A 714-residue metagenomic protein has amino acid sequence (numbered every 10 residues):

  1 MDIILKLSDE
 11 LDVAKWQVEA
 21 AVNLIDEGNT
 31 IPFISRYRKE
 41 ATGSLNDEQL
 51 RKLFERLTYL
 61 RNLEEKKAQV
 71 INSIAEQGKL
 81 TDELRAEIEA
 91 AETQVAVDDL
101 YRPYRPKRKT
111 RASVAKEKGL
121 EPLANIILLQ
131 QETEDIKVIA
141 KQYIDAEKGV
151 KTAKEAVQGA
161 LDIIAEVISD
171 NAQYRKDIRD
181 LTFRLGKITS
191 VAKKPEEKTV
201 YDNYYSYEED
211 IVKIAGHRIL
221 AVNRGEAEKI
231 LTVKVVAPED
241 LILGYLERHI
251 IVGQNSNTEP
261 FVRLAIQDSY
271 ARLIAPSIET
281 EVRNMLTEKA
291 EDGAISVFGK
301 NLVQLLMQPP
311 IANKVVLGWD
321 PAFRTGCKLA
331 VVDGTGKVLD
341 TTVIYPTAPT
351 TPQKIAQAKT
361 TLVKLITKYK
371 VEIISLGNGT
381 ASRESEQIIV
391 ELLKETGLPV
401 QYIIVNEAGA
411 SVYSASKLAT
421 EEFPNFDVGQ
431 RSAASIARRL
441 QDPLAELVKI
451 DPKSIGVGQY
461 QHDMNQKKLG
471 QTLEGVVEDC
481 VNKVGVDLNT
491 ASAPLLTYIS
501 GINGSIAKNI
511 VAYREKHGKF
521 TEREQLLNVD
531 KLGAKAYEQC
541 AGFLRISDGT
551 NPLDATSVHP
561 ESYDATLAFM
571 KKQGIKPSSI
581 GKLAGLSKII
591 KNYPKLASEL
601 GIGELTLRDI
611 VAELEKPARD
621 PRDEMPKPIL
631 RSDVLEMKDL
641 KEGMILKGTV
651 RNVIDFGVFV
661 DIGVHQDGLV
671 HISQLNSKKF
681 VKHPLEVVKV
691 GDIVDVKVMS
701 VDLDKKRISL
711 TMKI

Functional and structural regions predicted by a protein language model:
M1-E19, D26: Generic start-of-chain signal for non-secretory N-termini
N23-D26, P103, V114-E117, A221-G225 (+15 more regions): Replace "in large, NTP-powered and nucleic-acid-processing enzymes" with "in large, NTP-powered factors and other
Y37-K39, L128, P238, P321 (+11 more regions): Short, ordered loop/turn segments at secondary-structure junctions
Q49-K52, Y59, L63-G318, A322-N425 (+1 more regions): Duplex nucleic acid-engaging cores and interfaces of nucleic-acid transaction enzymes
E55, R61-K79, E89, E421-K519 (+6 more regions): Long, highly charged, low-complexity intrinsically disordered interaction regions that mediate electrostatic DNA/RNA
S73, E87, D98-L100, G225-D240 (+4 more regions): Structured, non-catalytic alpha/beta "coupling" segments that mediate domain-domain communication and provide generic
D180-I188, W319-F323, G379-E384, V405-V412 (+5 more regions): A glycine-rich phosphate-binding loop feature that marks nucleotide/adenosyl-phosphate handling sites
I546-I714: Single-stranded RNA-binding regions, centering on S1/OB-family and related RNA-binding modules
